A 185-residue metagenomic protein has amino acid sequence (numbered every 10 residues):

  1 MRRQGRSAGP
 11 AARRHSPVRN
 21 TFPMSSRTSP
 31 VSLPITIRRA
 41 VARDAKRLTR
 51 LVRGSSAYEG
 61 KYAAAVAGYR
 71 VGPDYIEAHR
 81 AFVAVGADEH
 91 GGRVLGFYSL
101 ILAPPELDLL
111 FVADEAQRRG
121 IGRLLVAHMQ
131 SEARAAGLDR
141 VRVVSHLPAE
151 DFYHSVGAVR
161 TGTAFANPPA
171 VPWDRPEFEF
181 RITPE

Functional and structural regions predicted by a protein language model:
R2, R13-R43, I182-E185: Conserved N-terminal entry element of GNAT/NAT acetyltransferase domains
S29-S32, A87-R93, A170-P172: Short, solvent-exposed loop/turn segments that connect beta-strands within catalytic domains and beta-strand-rich
R39-L109, A113-E115, V126, E132: Acetyl-CoA-dependent GNAT
R119, R123, A127: Residues forming the Rossmann-fold NAD(P)(H) cofactor-binding site
A133-H146: Conserved GNAT acetyl-CoA-binding A-motif
R142-V144, V159-E179: Conserved catalytic-core motifs of GNAT/GCN5-like acyltransferases
Y153-H154: Conserved active-site tyrosine of GNAT-family acetyltransferases
